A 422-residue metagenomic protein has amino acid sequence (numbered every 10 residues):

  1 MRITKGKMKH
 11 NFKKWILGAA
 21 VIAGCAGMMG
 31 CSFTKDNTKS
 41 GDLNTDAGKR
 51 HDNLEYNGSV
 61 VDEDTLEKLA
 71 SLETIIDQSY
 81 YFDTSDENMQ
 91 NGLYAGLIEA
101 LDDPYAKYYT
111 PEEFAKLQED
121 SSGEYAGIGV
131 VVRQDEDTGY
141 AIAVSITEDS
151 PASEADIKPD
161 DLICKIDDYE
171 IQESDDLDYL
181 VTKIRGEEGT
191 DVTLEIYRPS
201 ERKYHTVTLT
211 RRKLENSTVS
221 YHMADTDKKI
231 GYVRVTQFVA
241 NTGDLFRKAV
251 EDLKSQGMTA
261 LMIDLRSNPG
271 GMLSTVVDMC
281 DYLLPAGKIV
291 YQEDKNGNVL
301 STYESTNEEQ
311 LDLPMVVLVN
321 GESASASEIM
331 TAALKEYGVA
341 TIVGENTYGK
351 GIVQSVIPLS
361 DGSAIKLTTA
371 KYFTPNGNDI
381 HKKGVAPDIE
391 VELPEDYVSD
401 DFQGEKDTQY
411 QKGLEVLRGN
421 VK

Functional and structural regions predicted by a protein language model:
R2, V144, S153-A155, P159 (+3 more regions): Cleft-lining beta-strand/loop regions that shape enzyme active-site pockets
R2-Q134, K165-I166, I171-D225, Q237 (+5 more regions): Intrinsically disordered, Ser/Thr/Pro/Gly-rich linkers and terminal tails that flank and connect PDZ domains
I76, T147, E395: Short, histidine-centered active-site or binding-site loop motifs used for metal coordination, general acid-base
G123-Y169: Glycine-rich active-site/cofactor-binding loop and its immediate structural neighborhood
A126-I128, G139, H205, K229-G231 (+1 more regions): A generic secondary-structure signal marking the coil-to-beta-strand transition
K229, L313, E392-S399: Flexible glycine/proline-enriched surface loops and loop-helix/loop-strand junctions
Q354-P358, I365-Y397: Conserved P-loop NTPase
